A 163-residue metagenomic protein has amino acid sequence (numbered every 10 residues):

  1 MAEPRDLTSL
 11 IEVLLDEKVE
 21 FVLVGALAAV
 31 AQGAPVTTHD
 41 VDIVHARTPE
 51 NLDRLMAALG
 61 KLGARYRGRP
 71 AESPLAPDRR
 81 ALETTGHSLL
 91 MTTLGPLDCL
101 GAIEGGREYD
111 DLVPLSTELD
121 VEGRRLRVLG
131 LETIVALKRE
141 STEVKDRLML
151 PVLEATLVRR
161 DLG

Functional and structural regions predicted by a protein language model:
M1-G163: Compositionally biased terminal segments of proteins
